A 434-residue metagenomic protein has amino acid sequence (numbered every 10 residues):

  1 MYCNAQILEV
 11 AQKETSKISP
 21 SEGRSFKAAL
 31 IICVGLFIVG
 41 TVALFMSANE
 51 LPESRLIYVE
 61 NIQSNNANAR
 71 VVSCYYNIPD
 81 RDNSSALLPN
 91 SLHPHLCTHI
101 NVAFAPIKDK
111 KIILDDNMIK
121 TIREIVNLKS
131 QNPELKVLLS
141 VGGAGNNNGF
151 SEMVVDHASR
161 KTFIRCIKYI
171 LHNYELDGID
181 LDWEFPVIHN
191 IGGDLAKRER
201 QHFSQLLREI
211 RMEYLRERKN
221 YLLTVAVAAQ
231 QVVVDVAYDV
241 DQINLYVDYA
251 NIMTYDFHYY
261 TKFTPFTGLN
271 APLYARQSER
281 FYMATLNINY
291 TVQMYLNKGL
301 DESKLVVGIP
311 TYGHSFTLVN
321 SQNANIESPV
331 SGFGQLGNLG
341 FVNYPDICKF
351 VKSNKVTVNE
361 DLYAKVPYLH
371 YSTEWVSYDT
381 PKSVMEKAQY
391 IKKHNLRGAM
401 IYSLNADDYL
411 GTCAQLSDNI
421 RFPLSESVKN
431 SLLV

Functional and structural regions predicted by a protein language model:
M1-R24: Short, low-complexity, Lys/Arg-enriched N-terminal segments of secretory-pathway carbohydrate enzymes
G23-C33, G40, F45-L171, I188 (+2 more regions): Glycan-recognition patch characteristic of GH18 chitinases/ENGases and related GlcNAc/peptidoglycan-binding proteins
R55-Q63, V141, H258-E279, V306-Y390 (+2 more regions): Glycan-binding loop/region signatures in secreted carbohydrate-active enzymes
N68-R70, L96-T98, P133-V137, E175-D177 (+4 more regions): Short, well-ordered coil/turn segments that N-cap beta-strands
Y76-I78, F104, L139-G143, W183-F185 (+4 more regions): A cross-domain feature marking catalytic cores of carbohydrate-active enzymes and several ubiquitous metabolic/repair
I78-C97, V155-N173, Q231-Q242, I288-Q293 (+1 more regions): Short, acidic/polar
I100, L139, L181, I210 (+4 more regions): Conserved, mostly hydrophobic/aromatic
K110-I119, P186-K349: Substrate-binding surface in catalytic domains of secreted glycosidases
